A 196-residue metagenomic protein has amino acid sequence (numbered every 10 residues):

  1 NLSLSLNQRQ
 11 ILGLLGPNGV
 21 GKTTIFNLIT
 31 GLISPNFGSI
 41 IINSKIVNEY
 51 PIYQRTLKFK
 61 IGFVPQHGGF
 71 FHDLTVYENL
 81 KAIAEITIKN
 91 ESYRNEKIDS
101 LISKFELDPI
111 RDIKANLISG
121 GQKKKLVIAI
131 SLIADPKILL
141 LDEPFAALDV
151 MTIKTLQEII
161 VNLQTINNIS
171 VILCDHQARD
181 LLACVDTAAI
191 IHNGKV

Functional and structural regions predicted by a protein language model:
L15-P17: The feature captures the beta-strand-to-loop junction immediately N-terminal to the Walker
T30: Helix-to-loop junction immediately C-terminal to a conserved catalytic motif
V47-G62, H67: ABC ATPase NBD coupling module
S92-I110, V161: Conserved ABC ATPase "signature" region
K114-I118: Conserved ABC ATPase signature
I128: Hydrophobic anchor residue at the start of the ABC signature
L139-E143: Catalytic Walker B motif of ABC-type/P-loop ATPase nucleotide-binding domains
